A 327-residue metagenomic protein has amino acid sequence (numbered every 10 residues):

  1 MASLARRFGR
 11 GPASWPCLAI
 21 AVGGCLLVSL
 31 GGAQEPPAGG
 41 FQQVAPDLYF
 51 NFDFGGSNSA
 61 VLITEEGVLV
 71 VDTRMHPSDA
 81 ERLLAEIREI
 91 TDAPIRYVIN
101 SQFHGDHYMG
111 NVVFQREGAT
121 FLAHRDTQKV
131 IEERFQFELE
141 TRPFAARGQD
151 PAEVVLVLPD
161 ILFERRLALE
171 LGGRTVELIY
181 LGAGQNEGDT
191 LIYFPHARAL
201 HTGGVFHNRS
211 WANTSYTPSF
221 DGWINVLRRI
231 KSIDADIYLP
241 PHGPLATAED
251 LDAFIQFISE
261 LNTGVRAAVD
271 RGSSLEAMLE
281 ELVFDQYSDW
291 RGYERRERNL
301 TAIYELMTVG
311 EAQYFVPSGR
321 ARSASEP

Functional and structural regions predicted by a protein language model:
M1-G11: N-terminal secretory signal peptides that target proteins for export/translocation
W15-S29: Bacterial N-terminal signal peptides
G31-A33, A38: Boundary at the C-terminal end of the N-terminal hydrophobic targeting segment
P36, Q43-V44, Q128-L181, E187 (+3 more regions): Metallo-beta-lactamase
F41-E86, T190-F194, R198-G204: Conserved beta-strand hairpin/beta-sheet module of binuclear metal-dependent hydrolase folds, prominently
E65-G67, P77-L122, I233: Active-site metal-binding motif and surrounding structural segment of the metallo-beta-lactamase
G67-L69, M75-P77, A168, T175-G264: Metallo-beta-lactamase
S232-D234, L245-P327: Accessory terminal helices/loops
